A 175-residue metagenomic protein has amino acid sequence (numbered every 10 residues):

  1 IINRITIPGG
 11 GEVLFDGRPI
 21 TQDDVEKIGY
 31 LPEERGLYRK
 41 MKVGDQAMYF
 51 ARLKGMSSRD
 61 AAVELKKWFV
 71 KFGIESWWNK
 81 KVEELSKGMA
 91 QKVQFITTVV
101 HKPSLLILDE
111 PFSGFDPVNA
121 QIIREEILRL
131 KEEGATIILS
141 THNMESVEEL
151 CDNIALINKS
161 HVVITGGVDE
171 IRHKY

Functional and structural regions predicted by a protein language model:
N3: Helix-to-loop junction immediately C-terminal to a conserved catalytic motif
G11-E26: Conserved ABC transporter NBD signature motif
M48, R52, R59-W77: Conserved ABC ATPase "signature" region
K81-L85: Conserved ABC ATPase signature
L106-D109: Catalytic Walker B motif of ABC-type/P-loop ATPase nucleotide-binding domains
T165-G166: ABC ATPase "signature
